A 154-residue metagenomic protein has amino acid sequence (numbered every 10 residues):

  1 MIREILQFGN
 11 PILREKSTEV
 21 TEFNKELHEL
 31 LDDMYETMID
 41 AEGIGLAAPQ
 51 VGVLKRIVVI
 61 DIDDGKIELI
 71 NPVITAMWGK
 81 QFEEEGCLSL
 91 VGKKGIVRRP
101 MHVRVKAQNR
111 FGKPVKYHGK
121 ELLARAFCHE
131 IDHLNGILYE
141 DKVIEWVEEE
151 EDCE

Functional and structural regions predicted by a protein language model:
M1-E154: Positively charged
